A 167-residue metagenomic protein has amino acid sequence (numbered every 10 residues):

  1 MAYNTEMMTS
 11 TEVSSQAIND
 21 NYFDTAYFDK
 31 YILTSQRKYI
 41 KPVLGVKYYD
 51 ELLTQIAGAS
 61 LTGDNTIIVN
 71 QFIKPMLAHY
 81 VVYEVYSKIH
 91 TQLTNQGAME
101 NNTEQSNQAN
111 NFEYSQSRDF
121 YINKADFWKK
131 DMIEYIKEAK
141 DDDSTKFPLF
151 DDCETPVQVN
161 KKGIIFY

Functional and structural regions predicted by a protein language model:
M1-K74, K88-Q96, E100, N107 (+1 more regions): Conserved short "hinge" loops at termini or chain/domain junctions
L93-F127: An exposed acidic His-Trp-rich patch
